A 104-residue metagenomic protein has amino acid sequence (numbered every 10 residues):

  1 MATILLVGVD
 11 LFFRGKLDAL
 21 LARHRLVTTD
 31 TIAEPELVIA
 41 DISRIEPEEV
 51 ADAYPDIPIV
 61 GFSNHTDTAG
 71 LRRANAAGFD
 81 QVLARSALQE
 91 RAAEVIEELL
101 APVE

Functional and structural regions predicted by a protein language model:
M1-V27: Short, charged N-terminal beta->alpha structural module
V7-G8, A40-I42, S63: Short beta-strand/turn micro-motifs composed of small residues that flank or help shape donor/cofactor-binding pockets
L26-E34: Short acidic low-complexity segments
T29, G78-A93: Output/docking surface of receiver
P35-Y54: Conserved phosphotransfer microenvironments
I57-T66: A short, hydrophobic beta-strand element within the central beta-sheet of small alpha/beta folds
T66-D80: Alpha4 helix (beta4-alpha4-beta5 surface) of REC/receiver domains from two-component response regulators
E94-V103: Receiver (REC) domain switch/output surface
